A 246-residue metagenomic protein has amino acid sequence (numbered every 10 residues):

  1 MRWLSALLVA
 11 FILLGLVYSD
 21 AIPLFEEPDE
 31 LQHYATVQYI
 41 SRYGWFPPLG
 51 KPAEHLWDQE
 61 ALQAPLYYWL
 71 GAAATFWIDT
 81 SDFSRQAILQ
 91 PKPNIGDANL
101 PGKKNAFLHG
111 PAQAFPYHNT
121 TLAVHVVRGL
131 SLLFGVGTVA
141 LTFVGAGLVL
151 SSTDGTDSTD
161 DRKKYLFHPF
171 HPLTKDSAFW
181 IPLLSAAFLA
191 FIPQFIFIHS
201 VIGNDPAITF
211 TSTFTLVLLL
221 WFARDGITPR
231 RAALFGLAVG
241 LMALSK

Functional and structural regions predicted by a protein language model:
M1-L16, V126-V127, F134, V139 (+2 more regions): Start-transfer (signal-anchor) and selected internal transmembrane alpha helices of multi-pass inner/ER membrane
R2, L100-H118, T142-H168, L173-F191: Transmembrane-helix signature of polytopic, membrane-embedded enzymes that assemble or transfer cell-envelope glycans
R2-L31, Q38-W57, W77-R85, P91 (+1 more regions): Transmembrane signal-anchor helices characteristic of membrane glycosylation enzymes that use polyprenol
Y39-L130: Interfacial juxtamembrane loops and adjacent helix segments that form the catalytic/substrate-binding surfaces
L141-V144, A207-D225, L234-V239: Specific aromatic-rich, kink-prone transmembrane helix
S152, D161-K163, L173-S177, T215-L234: Membrane-interface transmembrane helices that cradle and orient dolichyl/undecaprenyl
S185, R231-K246: Membrane-interface alpha helices of multi-pass inner-membrane proteins
F197-I208: Short acidic/glycine- and proline-prone juxtamembrane loop motifs at membrane-interface regions of multi-pass membrane
